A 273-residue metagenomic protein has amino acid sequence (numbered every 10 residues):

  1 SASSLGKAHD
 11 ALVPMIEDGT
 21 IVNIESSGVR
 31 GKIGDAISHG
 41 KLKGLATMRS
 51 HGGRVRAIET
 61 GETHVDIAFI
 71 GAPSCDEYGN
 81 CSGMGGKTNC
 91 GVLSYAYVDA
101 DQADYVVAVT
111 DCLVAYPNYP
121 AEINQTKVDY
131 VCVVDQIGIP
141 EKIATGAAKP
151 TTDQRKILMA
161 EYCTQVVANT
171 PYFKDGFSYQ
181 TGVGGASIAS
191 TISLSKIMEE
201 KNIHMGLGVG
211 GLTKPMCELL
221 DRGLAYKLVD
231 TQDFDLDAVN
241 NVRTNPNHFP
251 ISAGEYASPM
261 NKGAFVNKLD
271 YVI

Functional and structural regions predicted by a protein language model:
S1-I273: Conserved alpha/beta enzyme-core scaffold
